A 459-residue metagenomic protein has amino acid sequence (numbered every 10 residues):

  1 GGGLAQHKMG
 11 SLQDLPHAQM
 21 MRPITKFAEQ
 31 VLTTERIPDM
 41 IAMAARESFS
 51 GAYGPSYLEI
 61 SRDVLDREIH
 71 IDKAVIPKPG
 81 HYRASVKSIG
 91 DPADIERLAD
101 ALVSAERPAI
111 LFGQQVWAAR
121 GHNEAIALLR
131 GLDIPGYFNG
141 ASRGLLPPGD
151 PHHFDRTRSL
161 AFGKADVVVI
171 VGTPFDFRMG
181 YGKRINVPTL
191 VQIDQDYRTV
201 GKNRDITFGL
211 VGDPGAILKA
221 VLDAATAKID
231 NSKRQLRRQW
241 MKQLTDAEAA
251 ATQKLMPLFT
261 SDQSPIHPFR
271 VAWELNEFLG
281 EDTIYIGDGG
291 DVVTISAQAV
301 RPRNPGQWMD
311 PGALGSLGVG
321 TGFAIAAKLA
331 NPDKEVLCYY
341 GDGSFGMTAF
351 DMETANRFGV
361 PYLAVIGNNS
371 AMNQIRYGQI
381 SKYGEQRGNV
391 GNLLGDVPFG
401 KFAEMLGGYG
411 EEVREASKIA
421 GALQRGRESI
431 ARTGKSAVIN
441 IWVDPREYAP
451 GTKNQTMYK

Functional and structural regions predicted by a protein language model:
G1-L4, K164-D176, T294-M372, G421: Thiamine diphosphate
G1-Q235, F278-E281, P361-A364, K382-Y383 (+3 more regions): N-terminal alpha/beta PP-like core and its mobile active-site loop of ThDP/TPP-dependent enzymes
L12-Q13, D63-V64, D196, D288-V293 (+2 more regions): Short glycine-enriched loops at secondary-structure junctions
Q19, V64-S88, A416, A422-K459: Glycine/aspartate-rich loop-and-adjacent alpha/beta segment that forms the canonical ThDP
E59-S61, L111-G113, Y137-N139, I170-G172 (+9 more regions): Generic beta-strand/beta-sheet core signal
Q243-G322, A327-K328: Active-site diphosphate/adenylate-binding microenvironment
L275, G287, A326, D342 (+5 more regions): Hydrophobic, well-ordered secondary-structure elements that form the walls of internal hydrophobic environments
Y377-G395: Acidic, Ser/Thr-rich peripheral helices and adjacent loops at domain boundaries
